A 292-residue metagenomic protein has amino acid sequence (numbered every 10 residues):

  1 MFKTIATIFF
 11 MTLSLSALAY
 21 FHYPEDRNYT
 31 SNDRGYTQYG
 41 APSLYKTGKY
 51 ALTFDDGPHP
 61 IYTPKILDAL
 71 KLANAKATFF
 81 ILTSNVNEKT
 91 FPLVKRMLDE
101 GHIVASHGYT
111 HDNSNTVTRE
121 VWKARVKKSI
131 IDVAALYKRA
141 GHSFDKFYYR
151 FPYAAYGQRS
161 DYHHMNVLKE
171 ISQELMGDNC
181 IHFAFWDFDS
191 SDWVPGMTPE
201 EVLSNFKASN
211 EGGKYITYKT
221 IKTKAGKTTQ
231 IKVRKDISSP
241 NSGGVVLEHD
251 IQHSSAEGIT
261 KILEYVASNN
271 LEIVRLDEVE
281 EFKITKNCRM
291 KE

Functional and structural regions predicted by a protein language model:
M1-T4: Positively charged n-region of N-terminal signal peptides that target proteins for export
T12-S14: N-terminal signal peptide c-region/cleavage motif recognized by signal peptidases
A17-A19: Boundary at the C-terminal end of the N-terminal hydrophobic targeting segment
F21-K146, F151, E272, V279-E281 (+1 more regions): Active-site beta->alpha N-cap acidic-glycine motif
E88-K89, H111-A267: Catalytic domains of cell-wall/extracellular-matrix polysaccharide-remodeling enzymes, centered on de-N-acetylation
Q252-E292: Low-complexity, Gly/Ser/Thr/Pro-rich intrinsically disordered linker/tail segments
